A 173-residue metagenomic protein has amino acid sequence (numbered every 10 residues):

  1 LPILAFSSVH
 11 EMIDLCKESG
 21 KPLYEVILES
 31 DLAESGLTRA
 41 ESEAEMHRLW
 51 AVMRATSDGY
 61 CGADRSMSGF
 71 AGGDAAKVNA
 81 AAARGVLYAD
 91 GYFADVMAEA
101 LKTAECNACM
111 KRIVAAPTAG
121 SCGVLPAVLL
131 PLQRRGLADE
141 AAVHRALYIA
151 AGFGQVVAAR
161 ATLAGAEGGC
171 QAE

Functional and structural regions predicted by a protein language model:
P2-K111: Generic N-terminal targeting/processing segments that precede catalytic cores or assembly contacts
A94-M97, L101, H144-G154: Hydrophobic core segments within long, regular secondary-structure runs in both alpha- and beta-rich folds
N107, V114-A119, A150, G165: Short glycine- and Lys/Arg-enriched binding-loop motifs that mark or flank ligand-binding interfaces
M110-V128, C170-E173: Conserved phosphate/anionic-ligand binding catalytic regions in large, soluble enzymes, centered on
T118, L137-A150: Active-site cradle of extracellular carbohydrate-active enzymes
P126-L137: Alpha-helical support elements that line or immediately flank enzyme active sites and cofactor-binding pockets
Y148-E173: A structural-propensity feature for long, helix-poor, extended segments
